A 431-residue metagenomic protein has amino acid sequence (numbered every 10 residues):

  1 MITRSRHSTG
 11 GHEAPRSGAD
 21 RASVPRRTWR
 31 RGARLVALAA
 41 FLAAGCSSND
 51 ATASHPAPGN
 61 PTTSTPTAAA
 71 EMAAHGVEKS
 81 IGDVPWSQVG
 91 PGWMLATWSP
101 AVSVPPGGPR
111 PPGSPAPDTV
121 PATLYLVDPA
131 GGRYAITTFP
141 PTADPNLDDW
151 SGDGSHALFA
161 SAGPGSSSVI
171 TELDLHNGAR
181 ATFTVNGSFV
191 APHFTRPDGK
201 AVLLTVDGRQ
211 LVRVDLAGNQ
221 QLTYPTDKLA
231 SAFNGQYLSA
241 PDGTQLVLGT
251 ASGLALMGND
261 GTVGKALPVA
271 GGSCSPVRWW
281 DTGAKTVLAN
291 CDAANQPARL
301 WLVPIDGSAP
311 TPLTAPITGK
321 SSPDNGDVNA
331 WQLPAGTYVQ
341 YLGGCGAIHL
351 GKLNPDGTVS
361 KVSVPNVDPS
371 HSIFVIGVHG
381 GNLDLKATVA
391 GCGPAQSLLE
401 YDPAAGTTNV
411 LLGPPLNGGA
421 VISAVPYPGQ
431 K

Functional and structural regions predicted by a protein language model:
L42-G45: C-terminal motif of bacterial Sec signal peptides marking the signal peptidase cleavage site
S47-V77: Short, low-complexity, disordered segments immediately C-terminal to signal peptides in bacterial exported proteins
E71-P129, T138-G154: Beta-strand-rich domains and repeat architectures in extracellular enzymes and scaffolds, especially beta-propellers
S80-W86, T142-G152, G187-T195, L229-S239 (+4 more regions): Repeated scaffold domains used in trafficking and secretory/extracellular systems, primarily beta-propellers
M94, A157, A201-L203, G243-L246 (+3 more regions): Hydrophobic beta-strand positions that form the internal "hydrophobic ladder" of WD40/Gbeta-like beta-propeller blades
V102-Y125, G165-T171, G208-R213, A251-L256 (+3 more regions): Structural motif
D128-G132, D174-G178, D215-N219, G258-T262 (+3 more regions): Short loop/turn segments that connect beta-strands within beta-propeller blades
A390-K431: Blade-level signature of beta-propeller repeat domains, shared across WD40, Kelch, NHL, RCC1 and BNR/Asp-box propellers
